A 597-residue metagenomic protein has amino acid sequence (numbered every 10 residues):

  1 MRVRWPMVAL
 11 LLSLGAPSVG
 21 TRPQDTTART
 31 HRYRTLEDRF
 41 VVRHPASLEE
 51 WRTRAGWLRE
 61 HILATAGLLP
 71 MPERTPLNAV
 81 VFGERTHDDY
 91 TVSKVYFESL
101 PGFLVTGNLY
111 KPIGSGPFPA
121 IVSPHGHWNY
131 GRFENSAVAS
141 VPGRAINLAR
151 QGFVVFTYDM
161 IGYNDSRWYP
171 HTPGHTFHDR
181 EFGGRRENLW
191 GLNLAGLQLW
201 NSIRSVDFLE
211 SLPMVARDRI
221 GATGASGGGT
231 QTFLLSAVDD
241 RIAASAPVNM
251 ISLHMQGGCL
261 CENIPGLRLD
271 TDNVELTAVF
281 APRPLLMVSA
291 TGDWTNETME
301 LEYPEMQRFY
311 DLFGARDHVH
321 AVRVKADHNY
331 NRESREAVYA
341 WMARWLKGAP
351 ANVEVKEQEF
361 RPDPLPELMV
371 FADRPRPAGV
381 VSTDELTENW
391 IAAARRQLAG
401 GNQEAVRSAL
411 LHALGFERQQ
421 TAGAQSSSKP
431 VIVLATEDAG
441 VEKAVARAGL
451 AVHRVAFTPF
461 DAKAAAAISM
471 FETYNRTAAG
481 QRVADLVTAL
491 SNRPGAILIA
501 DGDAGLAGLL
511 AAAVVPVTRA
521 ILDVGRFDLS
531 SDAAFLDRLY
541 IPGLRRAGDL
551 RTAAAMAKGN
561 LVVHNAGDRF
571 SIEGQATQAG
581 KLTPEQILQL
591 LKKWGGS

Functional and structural regions predicted by a protein language model:
M1-W5: Positively charged n-region of N-terminal signal peptides that target proteins for export
P6-A16: Bacterial N-terminal signal peptides
G20-L104, A281, V288-A451, T458-P494 (+2 more regions): Alpha/beta-hydrolase-fold serine-hydrolase catalytic core, especially in secreted/extracellular enzymes
Y110, H125, Y158, T223-A225 (+10 more regions): Generic beta-strand/beta-sheet core signal
I113-S211, M250-C261, L434-N492, F527-R538: Cap/lid segment of the alpha/beta-hydrolase catalytic domain
F133-S140, G174-H178, L189-W200, A222-F233 (+7 more regions): Alpha-helix capping and helix-loop boundary segments enriched in small/acidic/polar residues
R204-L269, A489-A555: Primarily recognizes the serine-hydrolase "nucleophile elbow" in alpha/beta-hydrolase and SGNH/GDSL folds
T223-E262, G266, D270-F313, H318 (+3 more regions): Catalytic-domain carbohydrate-binding cleft regions of carbohydrate-active enzymes
